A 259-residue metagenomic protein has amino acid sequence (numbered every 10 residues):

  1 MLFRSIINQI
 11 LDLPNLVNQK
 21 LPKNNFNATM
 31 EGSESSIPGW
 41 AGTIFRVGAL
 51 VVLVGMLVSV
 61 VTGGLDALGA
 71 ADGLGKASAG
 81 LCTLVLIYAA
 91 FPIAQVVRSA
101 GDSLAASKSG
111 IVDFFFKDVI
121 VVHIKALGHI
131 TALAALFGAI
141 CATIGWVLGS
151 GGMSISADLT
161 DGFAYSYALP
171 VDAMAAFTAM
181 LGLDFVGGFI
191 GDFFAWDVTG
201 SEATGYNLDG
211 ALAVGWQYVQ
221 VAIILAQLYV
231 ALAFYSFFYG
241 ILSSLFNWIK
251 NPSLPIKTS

Functional and structural regions predicted by a protein language model:
S5, G215-S259: Extended alpha-helical segments
I6-A49, L65-A77, V96-F137, S253-S259: Membrane-interface extramembranous regions at the lipid-water interface
V58-V60, T131-A157: Alpha-helical transmembrane segments and their membrane-interface junctions in multi-pass membrane proteins
L65-G69, V147-L212: Membrane-interfacial helical/loop segments at transmembrane boundaries in membrane proteins
G69-L84, A213-A222: Hydrophobic alpha-helical transmembrane segments
A79-S99, G138, A142: Hydrophobic alpha-helical membrane-embedded segments
A94-A105, I144-I155, F234-K250: Juxtamembrane/interface segments at transmembrane-helix termini
